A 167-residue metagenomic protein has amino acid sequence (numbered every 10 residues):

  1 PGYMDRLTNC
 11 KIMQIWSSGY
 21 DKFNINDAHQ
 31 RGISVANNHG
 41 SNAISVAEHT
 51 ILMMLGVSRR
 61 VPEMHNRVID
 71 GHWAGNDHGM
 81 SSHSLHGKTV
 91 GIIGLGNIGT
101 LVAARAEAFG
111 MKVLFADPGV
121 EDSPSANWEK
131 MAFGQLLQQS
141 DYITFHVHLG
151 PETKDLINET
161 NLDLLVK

Functional and structural regions predicted by a protein language model:
P1-A36, Q138, N158: An N-terminal-biased, well-structured beta-alpha scaffold segment characteristic of Rossmann-like dinucleotide-binding
G2, F23, T100-L101, E152-T153: Glycine/Thr-rich phosphate-binding loops of Rossmann-like dinucleotide-binding domains
Y3, L114, P118-K167: Rossmann-like adenosine-cofactor binding region
R31, N38-T89, L101-A104: Phosphate-binding beta-alpha-beta segment of Rossmann-like dinucleotide-binding domains, i.e., the NAD(P)
L95-G96: Glycine-rich Rossmann-fold phosphate-binding loop(s) that bind the pyrophosphate of adenine dinucleotide cofactors
R105-A106, L165: Aromatic pocket-lining residues of Rossmann-like dinucleotide-binding sites
A108-K112: Conserved S-adenosyl-L-methionine
